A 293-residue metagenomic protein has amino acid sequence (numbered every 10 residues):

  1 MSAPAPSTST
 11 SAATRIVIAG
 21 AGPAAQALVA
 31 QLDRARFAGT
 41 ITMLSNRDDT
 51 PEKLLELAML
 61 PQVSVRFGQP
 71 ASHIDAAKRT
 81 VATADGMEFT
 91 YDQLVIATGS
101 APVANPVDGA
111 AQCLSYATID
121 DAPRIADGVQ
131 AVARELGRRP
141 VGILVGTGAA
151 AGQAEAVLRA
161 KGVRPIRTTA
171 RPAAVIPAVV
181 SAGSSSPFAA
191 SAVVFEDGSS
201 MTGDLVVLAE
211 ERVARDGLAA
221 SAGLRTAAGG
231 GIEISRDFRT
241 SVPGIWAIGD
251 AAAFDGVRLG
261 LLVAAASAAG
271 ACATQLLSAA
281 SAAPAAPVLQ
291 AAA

Functional and structural regions predicted by a protein language model:
S2-P6, A13, R34, M43 (+4 more regions): FAD-binding core/adjacent interface of flavoenzyme oxidoreductases
S2-V65, R138, G142, A149-A174: Beta1-alpha1 glycine-rich phosphate/pyrophosphate-binding loop at the start of Rossmann-like nucleotide-binding domains
A3-A12, P123, Q130-P140, A173-A189 (+1 more regions): Intrinsically disordered, low-complexity terminal tails and inter-domain linkers enriched for S/T/G/P/D/E
V65-I74, K78-T83, F89, G152 (+2 more regions): A Rossmann-like FAD-binding core segment of flavoenzymes
A111-A133, S200-A264: FAD-site-proximal beta/loop scaffold in flavoenzymes
I248-A293: A conserved FAD-binding loop/helix module that cradles the flavin
